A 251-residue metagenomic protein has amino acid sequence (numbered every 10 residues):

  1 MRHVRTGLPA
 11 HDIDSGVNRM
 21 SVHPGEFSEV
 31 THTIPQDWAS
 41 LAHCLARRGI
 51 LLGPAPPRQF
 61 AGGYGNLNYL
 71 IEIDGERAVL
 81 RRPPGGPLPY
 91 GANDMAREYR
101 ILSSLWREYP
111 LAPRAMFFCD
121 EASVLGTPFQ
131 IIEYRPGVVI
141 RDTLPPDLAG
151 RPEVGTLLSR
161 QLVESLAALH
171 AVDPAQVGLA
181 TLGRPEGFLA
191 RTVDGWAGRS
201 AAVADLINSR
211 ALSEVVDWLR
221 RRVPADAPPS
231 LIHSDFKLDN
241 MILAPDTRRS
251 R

Functional and structural regions predicted by a protein language model:
S21-I50: Juxta-kinase regulatory segment immediately upstream of eukaryotic protein kinase catalytic domains
A55-E214, R222-P228, P245: ATP-binding pocket architecture of kinase catalytic cores
L231-H233, L238: Catalytic-loop of the protein kinase fold
